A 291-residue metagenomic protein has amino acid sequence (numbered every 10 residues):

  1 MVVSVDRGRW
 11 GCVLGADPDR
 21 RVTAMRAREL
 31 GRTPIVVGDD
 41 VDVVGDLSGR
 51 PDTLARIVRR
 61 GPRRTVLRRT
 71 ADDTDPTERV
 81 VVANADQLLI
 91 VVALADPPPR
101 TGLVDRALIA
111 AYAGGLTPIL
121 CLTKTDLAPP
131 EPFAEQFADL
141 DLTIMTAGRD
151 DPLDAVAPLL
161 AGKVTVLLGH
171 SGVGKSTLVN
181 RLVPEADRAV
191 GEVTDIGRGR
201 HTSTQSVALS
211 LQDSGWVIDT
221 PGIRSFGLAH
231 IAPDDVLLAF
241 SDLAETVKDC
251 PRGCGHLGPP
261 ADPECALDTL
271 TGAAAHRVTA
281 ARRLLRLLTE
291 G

Functional and structural regions predicted by a protein language model:
M1-D6: Structural detector for short beta-strands of small beta-barrel domains
G8-C12: Short aromatic-glycine-enriched beta-strand elements
D19-V37: Beta-strand/loop nucleic-acid-binding surfaces
R32-S48, T53-L54, R59-V81, A85 (+5 more regions): Helix-rich effector regions associated with P-loop NTPase G domains
N84-V92, Y112-T125, D141-A147: Conserved beta-strand/loop subsegment of P-loop NTPase cores
G102-Y112: Histidine-anchored nucleotide/phosphate-binding helix
K124-V173: Canonical P-loop GTPase G-domain recognition
S176-R188: A conserved segment at the C-terminal end of the G1
